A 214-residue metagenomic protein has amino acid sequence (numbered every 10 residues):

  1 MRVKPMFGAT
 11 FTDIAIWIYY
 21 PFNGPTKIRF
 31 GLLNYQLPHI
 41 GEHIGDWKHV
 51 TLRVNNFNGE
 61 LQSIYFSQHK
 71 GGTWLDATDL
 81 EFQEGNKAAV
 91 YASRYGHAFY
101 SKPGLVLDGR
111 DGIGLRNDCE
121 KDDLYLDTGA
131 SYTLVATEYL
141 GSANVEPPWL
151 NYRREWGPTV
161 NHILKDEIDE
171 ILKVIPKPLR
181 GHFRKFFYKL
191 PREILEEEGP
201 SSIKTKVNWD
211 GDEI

Functional and structural regions predicted by a protein language model:
K4-A15, P21-I214: Domain-length functional cores that host ligand/cofactor binding and catalytic or interaction surfaces in mature
